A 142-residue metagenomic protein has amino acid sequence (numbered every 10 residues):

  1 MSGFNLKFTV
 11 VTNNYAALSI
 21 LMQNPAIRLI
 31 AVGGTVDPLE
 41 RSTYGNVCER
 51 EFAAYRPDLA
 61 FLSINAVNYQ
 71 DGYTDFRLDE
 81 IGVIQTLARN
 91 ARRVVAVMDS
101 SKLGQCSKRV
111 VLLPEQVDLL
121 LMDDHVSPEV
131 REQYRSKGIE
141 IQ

Functional and structural regions predicted by a protein language model:
M1-G3: Glycine-rich N-terminal segment of FAD-binding domains in flavoprotein oxidoreductases, spanning the beta-loop-helix
N5-V10, Q116-L119: Short active-site oxyanion
N13: Alpha/beta-hydrolase-fold catalytic nucleophile elbow
A16-Q142: Conserved phosphate- and dinucleotide-binding cores of soluble alpha/beta proteins, encompassing both enzyme active
